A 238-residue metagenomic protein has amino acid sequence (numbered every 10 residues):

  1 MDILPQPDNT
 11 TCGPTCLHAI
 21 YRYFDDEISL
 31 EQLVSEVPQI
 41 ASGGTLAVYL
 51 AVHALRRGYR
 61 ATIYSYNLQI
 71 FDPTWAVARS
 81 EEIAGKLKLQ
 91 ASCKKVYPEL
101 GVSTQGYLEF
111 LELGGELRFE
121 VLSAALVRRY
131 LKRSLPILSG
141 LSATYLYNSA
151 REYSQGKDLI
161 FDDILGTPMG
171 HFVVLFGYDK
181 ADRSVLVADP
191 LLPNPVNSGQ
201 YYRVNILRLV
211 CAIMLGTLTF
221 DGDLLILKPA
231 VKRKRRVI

Functional and structural regions predicted by a protein language model:
M1-F71, W75-R79, V96, Q105 (+1 more regions): Active-site nucleophile-adjacent alpha helix/oxyanion-hole segment immediately C-terminal to the catalytic cysteine
P5-C12, E82-A84, L165, R183: Short, mixed-charge, low-aromatic patches
S29-Q32, Y49, K88, L126 (+1 more regions): Exposed alpha-helical structural elements
S42, L46, F119, T167-G170: Short, glycine/acidic-rich beta->alpha junctions
L55-T167: Predominantly the structural core of cysteine protease catalytic domains
R129-P136, S142-I238: Noncatalytic regulatory segments and standalone regulatory/sensor domains
